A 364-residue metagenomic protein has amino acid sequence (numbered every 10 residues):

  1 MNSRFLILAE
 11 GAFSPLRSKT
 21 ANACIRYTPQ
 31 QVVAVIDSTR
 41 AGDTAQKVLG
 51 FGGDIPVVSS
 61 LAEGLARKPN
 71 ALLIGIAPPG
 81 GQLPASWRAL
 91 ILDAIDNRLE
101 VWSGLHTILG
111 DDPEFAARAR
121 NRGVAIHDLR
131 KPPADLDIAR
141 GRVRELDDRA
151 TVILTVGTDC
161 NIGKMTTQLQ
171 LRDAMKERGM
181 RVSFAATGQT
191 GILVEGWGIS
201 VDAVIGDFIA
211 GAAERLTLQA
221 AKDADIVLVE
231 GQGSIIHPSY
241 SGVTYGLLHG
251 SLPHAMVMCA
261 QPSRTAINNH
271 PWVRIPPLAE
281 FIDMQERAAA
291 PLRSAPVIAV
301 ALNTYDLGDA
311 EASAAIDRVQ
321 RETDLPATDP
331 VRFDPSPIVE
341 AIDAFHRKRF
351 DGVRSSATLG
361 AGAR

Functional and structural regions predicted by a protein language model:
N2-N121: N-terminal leader/targeting and accessory segments in enzymes
S3-R4, E10-A12, S18, R26-Y27 (+7 more regions): ATP-dependent carboxylate-amine ligase catalytic core
F5-L8, A12-F13, Q31, D43-A62 (+1 more regions): C-terminal lobe/tail of nucleotide-utilizing enzymes
L6-L8, L73-G75, L154, I226-L228 (+1 more regions): Structural motif
G50-D54, E114-V124, R144-D147, I199-V204 (+2 more regions): Short, hinge-like loop/turn segments at secondary-structure boundaries
W102-H106, L154-I162, I199-V204: Flexible, glycine/proline-enriched loop segments at strand-loop-helix junctions that form or flank small-ligand binding
T107-L109, P113-A116, R120, D128-L129 (+4 more regions): Conserved catalytic-core segment of NTP-binding enzymes
R140-V182: Walker A (P-loop) phosphate-binding motif
